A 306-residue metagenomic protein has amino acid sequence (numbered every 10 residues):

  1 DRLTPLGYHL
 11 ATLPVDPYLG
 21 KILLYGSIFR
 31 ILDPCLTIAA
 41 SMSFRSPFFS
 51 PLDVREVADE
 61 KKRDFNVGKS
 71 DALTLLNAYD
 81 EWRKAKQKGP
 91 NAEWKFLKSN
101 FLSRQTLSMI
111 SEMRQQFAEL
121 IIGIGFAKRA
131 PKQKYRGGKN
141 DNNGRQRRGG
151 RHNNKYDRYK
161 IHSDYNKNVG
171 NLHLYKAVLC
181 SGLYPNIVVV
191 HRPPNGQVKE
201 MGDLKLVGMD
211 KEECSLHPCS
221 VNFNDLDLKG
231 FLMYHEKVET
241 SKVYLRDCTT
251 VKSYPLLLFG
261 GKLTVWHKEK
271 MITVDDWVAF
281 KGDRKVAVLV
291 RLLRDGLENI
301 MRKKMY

Functional and structural regions predicted by a protein language model:
D1-V288: Second RecA-like catalytic domain
K281, L289, R294-M305: Soluble, amphipathic alpha-helical scaffold/repeat regions
